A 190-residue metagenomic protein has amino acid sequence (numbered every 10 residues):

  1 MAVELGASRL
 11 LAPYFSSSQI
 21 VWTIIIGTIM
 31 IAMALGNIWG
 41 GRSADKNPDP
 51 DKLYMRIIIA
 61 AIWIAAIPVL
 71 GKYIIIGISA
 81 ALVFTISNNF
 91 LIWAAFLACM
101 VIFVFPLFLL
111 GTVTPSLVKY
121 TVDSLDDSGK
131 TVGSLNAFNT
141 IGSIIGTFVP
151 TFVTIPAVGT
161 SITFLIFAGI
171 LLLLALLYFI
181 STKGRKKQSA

Functional and structural regions predicted by a protein language model:
M1-A190: Alpha-helical transmembrane segments of multi-pass membrane proteins
